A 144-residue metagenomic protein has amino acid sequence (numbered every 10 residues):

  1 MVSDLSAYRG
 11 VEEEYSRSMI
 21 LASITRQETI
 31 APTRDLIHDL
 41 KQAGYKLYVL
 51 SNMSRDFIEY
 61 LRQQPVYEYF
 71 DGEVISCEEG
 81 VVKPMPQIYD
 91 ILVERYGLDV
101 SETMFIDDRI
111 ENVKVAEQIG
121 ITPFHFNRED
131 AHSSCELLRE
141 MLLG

Functional and structural regions predicted by a protein language model:
M1, V11-E12, D39, Q63 (+2 more regions): General structural signal for secondary-structure boundaries
V2-S3, R17-L21, I58, C135 (+1 more regions): Generic detector of well-ordered alpha-helical segments enriched in charged/polar residues, highlighting helical
S3, Y8-Y48, P86: Short, acidic loop-to-helix structural element flanking the phosphoryl-transfer center in phosphate-processing enzymes
R26, R55-D56: Short, catalytically relevant binding-site loops at active-site mouths
T29-T33, E59, R109: Amphipathic coiled-coil/heptad-repeat helices and related helical stalk/stem segments that mediate oligomerization
S51: Conserved phosphate-coupling serine/threonine residues in phosphotransfer and NTP-handling enzymes
S54-R55, L61-G144: Asp-based, Mg2+/Mn2+-dependent phosphohydrolase catalytic module
